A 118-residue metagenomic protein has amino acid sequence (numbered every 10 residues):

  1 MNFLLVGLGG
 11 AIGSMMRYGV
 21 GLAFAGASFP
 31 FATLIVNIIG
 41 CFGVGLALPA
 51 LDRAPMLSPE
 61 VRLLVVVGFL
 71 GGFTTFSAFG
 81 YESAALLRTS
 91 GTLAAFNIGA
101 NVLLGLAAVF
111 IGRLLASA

Functional and structural regions predicted by a protein language model:
M1-A118: Membrane-interface helix-loop junctions in multi-pass transporters/channels
